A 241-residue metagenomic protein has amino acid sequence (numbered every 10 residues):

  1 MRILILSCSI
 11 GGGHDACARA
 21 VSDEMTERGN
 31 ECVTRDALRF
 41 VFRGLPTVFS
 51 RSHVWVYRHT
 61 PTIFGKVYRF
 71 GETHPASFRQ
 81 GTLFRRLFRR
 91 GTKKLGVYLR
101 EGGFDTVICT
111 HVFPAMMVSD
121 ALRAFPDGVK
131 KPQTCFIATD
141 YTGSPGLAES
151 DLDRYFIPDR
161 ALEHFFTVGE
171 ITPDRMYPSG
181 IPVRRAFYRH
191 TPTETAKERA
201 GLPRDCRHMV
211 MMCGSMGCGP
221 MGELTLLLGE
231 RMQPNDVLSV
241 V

Functional and structural regions predicted by a protein language model:
M1-L4: Extreme N-terminal starter segment of soluble prokaryotic enzymes
L6-C8, R35, I137, M212 (+1 more regions): Short hydrophobic segments within beta-strands
G12, C17, V67-E170, R175-P178: Active-site and donor-binding regions of nucleotide-sugar-utilizing enzymes
A20-Y98: Conserved N-terminal ligand/cofactor-binding loop architecture of enzyme catalytic domains
M25-T26, F166, L228-R231: Hydrophobic alpha-helical packing residues
C32-T34, T134, M176, L238: Generic structural signal for residues in well-ordered beta-strands
D153-M216: A nucleotide-sugar donor-handling region in carbohydrate enzymes
R199-V241: Conserved catalytic-core segment of nucleotide-activated headgroup transferases in glycan assembly
